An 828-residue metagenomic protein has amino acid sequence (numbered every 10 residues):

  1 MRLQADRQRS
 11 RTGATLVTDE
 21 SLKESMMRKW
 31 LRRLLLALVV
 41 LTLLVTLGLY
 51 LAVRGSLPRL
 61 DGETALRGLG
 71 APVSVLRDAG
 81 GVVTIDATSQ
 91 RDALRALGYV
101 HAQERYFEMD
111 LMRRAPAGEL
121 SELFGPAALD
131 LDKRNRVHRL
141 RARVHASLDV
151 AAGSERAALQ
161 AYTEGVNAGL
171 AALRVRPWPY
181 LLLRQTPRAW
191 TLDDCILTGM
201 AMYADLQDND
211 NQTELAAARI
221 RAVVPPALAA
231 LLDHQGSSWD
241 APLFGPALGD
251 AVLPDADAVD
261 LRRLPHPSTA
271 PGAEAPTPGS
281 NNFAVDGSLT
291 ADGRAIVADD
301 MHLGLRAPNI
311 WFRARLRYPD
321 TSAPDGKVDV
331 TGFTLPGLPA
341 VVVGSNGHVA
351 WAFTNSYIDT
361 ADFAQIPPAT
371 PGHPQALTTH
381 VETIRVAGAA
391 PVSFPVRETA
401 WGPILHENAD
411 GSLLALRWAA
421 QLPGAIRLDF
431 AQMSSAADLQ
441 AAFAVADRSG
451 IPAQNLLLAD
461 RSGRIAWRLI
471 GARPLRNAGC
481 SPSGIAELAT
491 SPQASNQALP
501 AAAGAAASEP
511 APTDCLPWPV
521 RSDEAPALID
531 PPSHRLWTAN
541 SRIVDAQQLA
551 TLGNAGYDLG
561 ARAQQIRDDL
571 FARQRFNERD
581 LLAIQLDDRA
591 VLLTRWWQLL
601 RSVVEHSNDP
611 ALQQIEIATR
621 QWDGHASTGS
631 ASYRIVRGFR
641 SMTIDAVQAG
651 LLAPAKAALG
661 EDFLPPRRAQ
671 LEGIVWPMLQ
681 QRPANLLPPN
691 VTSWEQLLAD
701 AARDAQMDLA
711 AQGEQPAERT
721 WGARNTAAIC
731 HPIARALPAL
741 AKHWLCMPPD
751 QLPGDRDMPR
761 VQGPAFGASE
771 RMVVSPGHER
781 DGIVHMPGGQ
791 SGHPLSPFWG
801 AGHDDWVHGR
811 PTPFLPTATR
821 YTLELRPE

Functional and structural regions predicted by a protein language model:
E24-L43: N-terminal Sec-pathway targeting helices
L49-I296, M301-A307, P319-T321, D325 (+4 more regions): Substrate-recognition/specificity elements adjacent to catalytic centers across diverse enzyme folds
D92-F124, H138, A352-P395, P512-R562 (+2 more regions): Gly/Pro-rich active-site capping loops and adjacent beta-alpha segments that organize cofactor/substrate pockets
H138-R141, T163-E164, P423-Q454, R461-S462 (+1 more regions): Proteins synthesized as precursors that undergo proteolytic processing into mature forms
Y318-V328, F333, A340, G344-V349 (+3 more regions): Glycine- and hydrophobic-rich flexible loops that cap the catalytic core of alpha/beta enzyme folds
I451-R573, F639-D645: Hydrophobic alpha-helical segments
Q548-N608, L698-E828: Terminal end segments
F639-A717: Charged, long alpha-helical assembly modules
